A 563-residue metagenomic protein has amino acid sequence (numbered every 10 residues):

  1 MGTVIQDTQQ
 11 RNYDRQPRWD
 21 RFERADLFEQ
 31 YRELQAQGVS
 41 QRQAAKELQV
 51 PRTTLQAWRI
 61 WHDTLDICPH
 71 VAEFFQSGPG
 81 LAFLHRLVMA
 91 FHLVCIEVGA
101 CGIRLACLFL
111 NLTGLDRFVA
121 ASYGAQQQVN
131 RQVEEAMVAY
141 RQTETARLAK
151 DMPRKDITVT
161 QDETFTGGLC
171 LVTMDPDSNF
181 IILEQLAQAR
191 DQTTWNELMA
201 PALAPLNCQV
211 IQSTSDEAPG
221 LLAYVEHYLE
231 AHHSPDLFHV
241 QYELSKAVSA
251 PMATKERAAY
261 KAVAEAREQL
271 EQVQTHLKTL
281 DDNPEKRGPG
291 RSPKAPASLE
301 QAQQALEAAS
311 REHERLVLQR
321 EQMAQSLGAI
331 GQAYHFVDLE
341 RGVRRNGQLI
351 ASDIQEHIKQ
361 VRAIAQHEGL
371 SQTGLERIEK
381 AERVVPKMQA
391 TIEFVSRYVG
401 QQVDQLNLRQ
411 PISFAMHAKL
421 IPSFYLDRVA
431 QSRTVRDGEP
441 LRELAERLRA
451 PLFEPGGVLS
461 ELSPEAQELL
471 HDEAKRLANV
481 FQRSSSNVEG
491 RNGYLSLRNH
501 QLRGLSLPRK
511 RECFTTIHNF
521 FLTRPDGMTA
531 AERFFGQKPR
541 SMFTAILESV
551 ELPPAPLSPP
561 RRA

Functional and structural regions predicted by a protein language model:
Q9-E29, T53-I96, G124-A125, R154: Basic, short loop/linker segments at the boundary and entry of helix-turn-helix/winged-helix-like folds
L27, Y31, L55, A106 (+7 more regions): Mobile genetic element proteins and their domesticated derivatives, centered on retroelements and DNA transposons
A36-Q37, G99: Flexible coil/turn residues that form the inter-helical turn or adjacent wing/linker of helix-turn-helix
Q43-L48, A106: Short alpha-helical "recognition helix" segments of helix-turn-helix
Q76-L237, L244-V343, L349, H357: RNase H-like nuclease fold core
A264-P293, S298, G328-L349, D353-Q360 (+6 more regions): Charged alpha-helix within mobile-element recombinases
R315-L459, R476: Catalytic-core elements of nucleic-acid end-processing and repair enzymes
L420-S432, R436-E439, E443-R447, F453-E465 (+5 more regions): C-terminal domain-tail junction helix/linker
